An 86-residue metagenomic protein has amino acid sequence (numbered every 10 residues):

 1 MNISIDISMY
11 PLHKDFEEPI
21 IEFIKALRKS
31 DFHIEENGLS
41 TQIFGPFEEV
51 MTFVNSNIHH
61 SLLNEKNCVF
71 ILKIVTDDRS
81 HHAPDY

Functional and structural regions predicted by a protein language model:
M1-Y86: N-terminal intrinsically disordered, cationic/polar leader segments that include organellar targeting peptides
